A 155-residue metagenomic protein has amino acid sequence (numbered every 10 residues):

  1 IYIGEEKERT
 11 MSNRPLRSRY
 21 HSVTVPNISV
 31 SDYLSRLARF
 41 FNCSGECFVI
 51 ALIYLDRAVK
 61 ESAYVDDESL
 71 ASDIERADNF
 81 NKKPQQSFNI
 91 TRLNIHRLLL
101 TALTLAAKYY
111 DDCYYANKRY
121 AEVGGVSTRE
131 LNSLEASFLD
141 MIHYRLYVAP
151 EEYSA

Functional and structural regions predicted by a protein language model:
I1-I50, Y54-P84, N132, Y144 (+1 more regions): Acidic, Ser/Thr/Pro-rich regulatory low-complexity segments at or just upstream of the first helical elements of major
I1-K7, K83-R92, T104-Y110: Short charge-dense sequence patches
S29, S44, T91-N94, A116 (+2 more regions): Helix N-cap and loop-to-helix transition residues
S72-R76, K82-T101: Short, structured protein-protein interaction patches enriched in aromatics and acidic/basic residues, typified by
N94-M141: Alpha-helical bundle/repeat cores within regulatory domains of eukaryotic proteins
